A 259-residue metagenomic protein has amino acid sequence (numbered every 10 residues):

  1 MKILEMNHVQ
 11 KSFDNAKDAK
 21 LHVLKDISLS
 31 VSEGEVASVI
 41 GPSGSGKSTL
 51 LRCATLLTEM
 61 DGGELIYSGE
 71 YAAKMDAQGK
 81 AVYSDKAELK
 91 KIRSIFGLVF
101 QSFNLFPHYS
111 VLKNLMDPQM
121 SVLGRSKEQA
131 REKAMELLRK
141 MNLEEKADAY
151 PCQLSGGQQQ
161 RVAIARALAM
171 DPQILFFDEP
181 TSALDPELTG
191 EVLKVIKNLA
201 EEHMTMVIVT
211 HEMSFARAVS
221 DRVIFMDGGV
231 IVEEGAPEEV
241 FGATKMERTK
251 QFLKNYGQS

Functional and structural regions predicted by a protein language model:
I40-P42: The feature captures the beta-strand-to-loop junction immediately N-terminal to the Walker
G63-Q78: Conserved ABC transporter NBD signature motif
Y150-L154, Q158: Conserved ABC ATPase signature
A169-Q173: A short, proline-enriched helix->beta-strand linker immediately N-terminal to the Walker B motif in ABC-type P-loop
L175-D178: Catalytic Walker B motif of ABC-type/P-loop ATPase nucleotide-binding domains
E234-G235: ABC ATPase "signature
